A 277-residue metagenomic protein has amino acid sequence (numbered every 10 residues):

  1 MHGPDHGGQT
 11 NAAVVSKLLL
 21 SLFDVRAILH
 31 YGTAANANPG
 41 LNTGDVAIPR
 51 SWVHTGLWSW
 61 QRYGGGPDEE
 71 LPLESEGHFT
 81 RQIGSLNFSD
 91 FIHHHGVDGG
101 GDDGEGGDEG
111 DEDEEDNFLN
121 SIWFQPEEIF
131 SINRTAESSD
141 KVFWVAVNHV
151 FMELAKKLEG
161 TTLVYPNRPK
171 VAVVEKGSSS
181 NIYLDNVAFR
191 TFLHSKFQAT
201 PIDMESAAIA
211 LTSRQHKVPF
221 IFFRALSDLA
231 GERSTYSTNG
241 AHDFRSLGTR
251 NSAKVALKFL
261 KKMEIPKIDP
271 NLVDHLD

Functional and structural regions predicted by a protein language model:
M1-D277: Glycine-rich phosphate- or other oxyanion-binding loops that anchor nucleotides, phosphorylated ligands
